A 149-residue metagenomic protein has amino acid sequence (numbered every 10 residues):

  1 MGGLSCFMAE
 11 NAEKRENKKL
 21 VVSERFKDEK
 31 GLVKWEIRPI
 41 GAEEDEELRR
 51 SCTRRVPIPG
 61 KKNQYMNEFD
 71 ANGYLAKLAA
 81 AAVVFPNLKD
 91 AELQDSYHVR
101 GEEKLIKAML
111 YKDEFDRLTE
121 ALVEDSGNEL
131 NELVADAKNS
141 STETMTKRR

Functional and structural regions predicted by a protein language model:
M1-N17: Extended acidic low-complexity intrinsically disordered regions
G2-G3, V21-V22, F69-D70, D90: Poly-acidic low-complexity segments
M8, V22-F26, W35-P39: Extended hydrophobic/aromatic-rich secondary-structure runs
E16-K30: Short acidic-hydrophobic surface loop/beta-edge motif
E29-R149: Short, surface-exposed, charged amphipathic helix/loop patches that serve as local interaction elements
